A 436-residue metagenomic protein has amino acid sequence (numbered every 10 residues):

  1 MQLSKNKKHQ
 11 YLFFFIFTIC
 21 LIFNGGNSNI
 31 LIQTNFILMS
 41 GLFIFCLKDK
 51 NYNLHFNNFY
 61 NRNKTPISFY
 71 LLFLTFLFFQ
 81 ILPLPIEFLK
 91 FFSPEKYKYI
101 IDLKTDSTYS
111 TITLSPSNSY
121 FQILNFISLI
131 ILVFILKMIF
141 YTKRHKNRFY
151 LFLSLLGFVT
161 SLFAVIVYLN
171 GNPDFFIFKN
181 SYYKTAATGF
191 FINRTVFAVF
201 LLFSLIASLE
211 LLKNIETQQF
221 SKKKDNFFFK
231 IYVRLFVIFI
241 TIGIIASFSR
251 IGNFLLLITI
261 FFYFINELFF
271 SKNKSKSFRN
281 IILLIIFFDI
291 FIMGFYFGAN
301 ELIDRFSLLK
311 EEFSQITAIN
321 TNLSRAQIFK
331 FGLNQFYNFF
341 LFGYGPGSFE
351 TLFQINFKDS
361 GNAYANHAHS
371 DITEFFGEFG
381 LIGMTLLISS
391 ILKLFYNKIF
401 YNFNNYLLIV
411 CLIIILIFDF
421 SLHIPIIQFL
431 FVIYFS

Functional and structural regions predicted by a protein language model:
Q2-F23, T34-C46, Y70, L74-T75 (+5 more regions): Alpha-helical transmembrane segments of multi-pass inner-membrane proteins
C20-L21, I100-P116, I177-F190, N322-K330 (+1 more regions): Juxtamembrane membrane-water interface segments that cap and precede transmembrane helices
L21-T34, K50-F56: Short, hydrophobic transmembrane alpha-helix segments
L47-Y60, F78-S93, K104-I112, Y168 (+1 more regions): Transmembrane alpha-helix boundary signature
N61-I67, F73: Membrane-interface helix-loop-helix modules in multi-pass membrane proteins
Q80, N193, K310, S314 (+3 more regions): TM-adjacent membrane-interface loops and short helices in multi-pass inner/ER membrane proteins
K90-I101, N172-T188, L302-T321, S348: Extracytoplasmic catalytic-loop and juxtamembrane helix elements of membrane-embedded, polyprenol/dolichol-linked
T259-I260, F278-N280, I292-F331: Flexible juxtamembrane loops connecting transmembrane helices in multi-pass membrane enzymes that build or modify
